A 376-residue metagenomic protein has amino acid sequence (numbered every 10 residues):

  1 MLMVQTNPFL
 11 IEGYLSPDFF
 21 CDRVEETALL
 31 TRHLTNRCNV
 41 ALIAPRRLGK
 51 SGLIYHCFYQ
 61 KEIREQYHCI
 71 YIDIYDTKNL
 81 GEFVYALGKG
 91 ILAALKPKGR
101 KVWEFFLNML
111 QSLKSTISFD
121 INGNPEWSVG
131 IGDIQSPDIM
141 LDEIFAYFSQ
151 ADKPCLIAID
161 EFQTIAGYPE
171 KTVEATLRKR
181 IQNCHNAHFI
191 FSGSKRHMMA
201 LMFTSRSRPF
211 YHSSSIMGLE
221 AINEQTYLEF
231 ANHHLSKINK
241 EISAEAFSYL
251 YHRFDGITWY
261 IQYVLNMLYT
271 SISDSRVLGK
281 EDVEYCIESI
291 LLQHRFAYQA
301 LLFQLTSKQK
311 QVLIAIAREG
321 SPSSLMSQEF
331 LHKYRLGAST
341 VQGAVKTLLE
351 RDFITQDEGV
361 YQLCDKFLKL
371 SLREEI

Functional and structural regions predicted by a protein language model:
M1-V40, P45, T355: A short, basic N-terminal segment
L2, T6-N7, L292, F296-I376: C-terminal leucine-rich, beta-strand-based interaction scaffolds used for sensing/assembly
L34-T35, Q163, D255, Y269 (+1 more regions): Short, locally clustered residues in the helix-turn-helix/winged-helix DNA-binding domain
C38-N39, I43-L48, G52-L156: P-loop NTPase nucleotide-binding core
W127-R196, T204: Conserved Walker B catalytic segment
L201-H252, D274-R276: Helix-loop-helix "sensor" segment of P-loop NTPases
F247-R253, W259-S273, Q311-I314, K346: C-terminal helical "lid" of AAA+/P-loop NTPase domains
T270-Q293: Conserved C-terminal helix/linker of AAA+ ATPases
